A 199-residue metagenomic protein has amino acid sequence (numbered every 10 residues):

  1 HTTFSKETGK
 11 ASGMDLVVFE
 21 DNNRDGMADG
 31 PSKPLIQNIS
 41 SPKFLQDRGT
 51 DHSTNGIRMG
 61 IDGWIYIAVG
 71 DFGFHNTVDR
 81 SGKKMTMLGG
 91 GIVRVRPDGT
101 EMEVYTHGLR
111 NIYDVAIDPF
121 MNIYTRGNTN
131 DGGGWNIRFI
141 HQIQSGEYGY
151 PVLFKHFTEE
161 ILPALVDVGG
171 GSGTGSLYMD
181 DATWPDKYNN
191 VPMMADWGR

Functional and structural regions predicted by a protein language model:
H1-R199: Beta-propeller domains with acidic blade repeats across secreted/periplasmic ectodomains and cytosolic WD/CNH propellers
